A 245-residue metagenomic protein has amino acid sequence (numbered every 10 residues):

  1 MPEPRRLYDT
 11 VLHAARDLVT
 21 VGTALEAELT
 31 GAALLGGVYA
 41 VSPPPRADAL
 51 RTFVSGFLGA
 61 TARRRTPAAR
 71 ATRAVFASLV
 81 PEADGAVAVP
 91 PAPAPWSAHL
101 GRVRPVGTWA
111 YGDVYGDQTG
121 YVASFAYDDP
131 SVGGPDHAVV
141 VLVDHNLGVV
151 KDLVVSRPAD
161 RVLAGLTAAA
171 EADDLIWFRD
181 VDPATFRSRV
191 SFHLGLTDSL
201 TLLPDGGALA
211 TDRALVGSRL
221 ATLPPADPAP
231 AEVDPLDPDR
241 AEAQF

Functional and structural regions predicted by a protein language model:
M1-F245: Non-catalytic terminal/accessory regions
